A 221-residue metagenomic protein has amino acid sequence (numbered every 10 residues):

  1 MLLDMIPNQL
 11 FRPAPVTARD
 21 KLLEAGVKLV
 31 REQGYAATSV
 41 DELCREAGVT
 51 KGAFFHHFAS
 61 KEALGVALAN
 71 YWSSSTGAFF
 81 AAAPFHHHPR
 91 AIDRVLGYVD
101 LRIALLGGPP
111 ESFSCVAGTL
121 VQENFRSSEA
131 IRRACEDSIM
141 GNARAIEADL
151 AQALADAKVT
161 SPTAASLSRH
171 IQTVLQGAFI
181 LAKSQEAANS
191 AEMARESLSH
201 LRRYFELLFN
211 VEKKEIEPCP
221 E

Functional and structural regions predicted by a protein language model:
M1-T17, A157, V211-E221: N-terminal intrinsically disordered/low-complexity leader segments
F11, A18-A25, L167: N-terminal positioning helix adjacent to the helix-turn-helix/winged-helix DNA-binding module
K21, A25-A63, A67: Helix-turn-helix
A67, A81-F113, L167-I171: Hydrophobic alpha-helical connector segments
N70-G77: Short, basic, alpha-helical segments at the C-terminal edge of helix-turn-helix-like DNA-binding modules
A83, H87, N124, A182-Q185: Secondary-structure edge/capping motif, primarily at the C-terminal ends of alpha-helices and the immediately following
D93-R94, G108-R133, I180: Amphipathic alpha-helical segments used for helix-helix packing
S112, S128-G141, L154-E221: Hydrophobic/aromatic-rich alpha-helical bundle segments in the mid-to-C-terminal region
